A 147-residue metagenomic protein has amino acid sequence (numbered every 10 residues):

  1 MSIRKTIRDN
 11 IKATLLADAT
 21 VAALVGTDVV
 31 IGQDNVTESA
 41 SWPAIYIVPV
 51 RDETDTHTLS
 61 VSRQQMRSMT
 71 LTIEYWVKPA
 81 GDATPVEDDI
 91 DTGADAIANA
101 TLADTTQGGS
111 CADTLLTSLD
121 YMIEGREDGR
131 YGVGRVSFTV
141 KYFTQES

Functional and structural regions predicted by a protein language model:
M1-W42, Y46-S147: Charged, amphipathic alpha-helical segments and their flanking helix caps
